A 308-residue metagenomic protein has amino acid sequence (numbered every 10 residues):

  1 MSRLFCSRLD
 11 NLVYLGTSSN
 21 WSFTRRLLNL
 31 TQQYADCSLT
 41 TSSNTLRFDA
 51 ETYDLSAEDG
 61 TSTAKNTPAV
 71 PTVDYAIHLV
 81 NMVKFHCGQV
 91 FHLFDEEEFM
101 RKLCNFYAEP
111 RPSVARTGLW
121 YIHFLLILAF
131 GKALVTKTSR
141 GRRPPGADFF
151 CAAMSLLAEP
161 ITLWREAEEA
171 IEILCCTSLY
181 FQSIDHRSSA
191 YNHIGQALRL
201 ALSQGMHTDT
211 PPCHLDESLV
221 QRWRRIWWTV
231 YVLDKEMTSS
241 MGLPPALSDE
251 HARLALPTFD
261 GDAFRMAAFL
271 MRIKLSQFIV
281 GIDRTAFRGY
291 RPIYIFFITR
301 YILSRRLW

Functional and structural regions predicted by a protein language model:
M1, C6, F23-T24, T45 (+6 more regions): Intrinsically disordered, low-complexity sequence elements enriched in Ser/Thr/Gly/Pro
M1-F91, V114, G118-I122, L126-L128 (+1 more regions): Intrinsic, low-complexity transcriptional activation domains
S2, N11, N20, T31 (+10 more regions): Generic intrinsically disordered, low-complexity segments enriched for polar/acidic and small residues
L46-D49, F94-M100, G242-E250: Short coil/turn segments at secondary-structure boundaries
A64-H78, Q89, N105-L128, A133-L247 (+1 more regions): Extended, leucine-rich alpha-helical cores of fungal transcription factors
H251-A255: A glycine-rich phosphate-binding loop feature that marks nucleotide/adenosyl-phosphate handling sites
